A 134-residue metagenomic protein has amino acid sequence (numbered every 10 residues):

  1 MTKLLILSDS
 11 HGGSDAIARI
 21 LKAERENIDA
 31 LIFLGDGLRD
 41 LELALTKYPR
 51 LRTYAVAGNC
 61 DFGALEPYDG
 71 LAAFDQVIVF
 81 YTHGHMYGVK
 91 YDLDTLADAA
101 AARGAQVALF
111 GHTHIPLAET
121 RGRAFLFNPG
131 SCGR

Functional and structural regions predicted by a protein language model:
M1, I28, R50, D75 (+2 more regions): Alpha-helical hydrophobic/aromatic positions enriched in membrane-embedded helices and signal peptides
M1-L4, L71-F80, T120-L126: Beta-strand-turn-beta hairpins that frame and shape the catalytic cleft of phosphate-ester-processing enzymes
M1-L51, D61-Y68: N-terminal active-site segment of His-dependent metallophosphoesterases
I6-S8, A30-D36, Y54-N59, F80-H83 (+2 more regions): Active-site neighborhood of phospho(di)ester-bond hydrolases with catalytic His/Asp-centered motifs
I17, R39, G58, A99 (+1 more regions): Residue-level detector of functional hotspots within protein domains
R25, F33, L43, P49 (+4 more regions): Aromatic-residue detector
R52-Y54, Y87-R134: Conserved beta-sheet core of the metallophosphoesterase superfamily
T53-R103: Helix-adjacent hinge/juxtasegments
